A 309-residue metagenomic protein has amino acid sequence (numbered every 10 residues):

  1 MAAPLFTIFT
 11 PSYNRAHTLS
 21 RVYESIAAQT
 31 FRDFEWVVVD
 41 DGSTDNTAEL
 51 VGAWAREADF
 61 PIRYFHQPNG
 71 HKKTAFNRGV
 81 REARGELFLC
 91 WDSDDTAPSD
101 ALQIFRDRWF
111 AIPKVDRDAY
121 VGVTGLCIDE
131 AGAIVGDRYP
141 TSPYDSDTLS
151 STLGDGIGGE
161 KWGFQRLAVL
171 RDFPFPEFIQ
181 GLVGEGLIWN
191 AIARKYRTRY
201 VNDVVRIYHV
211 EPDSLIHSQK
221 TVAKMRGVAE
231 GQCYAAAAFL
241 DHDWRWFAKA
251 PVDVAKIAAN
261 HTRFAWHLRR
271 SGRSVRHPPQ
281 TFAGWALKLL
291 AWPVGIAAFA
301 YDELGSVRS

Functional and structural regions predicted by a protein language model:
N14-A28: Short, well-formed alpha-helical segments that are part of the catalytic scaffolds of diverse glycosyltransferases
S25, D40-E49, D92: A conserved acidic beta->alpha catalytic loop
D33-G42, R63-P68: Short beta-strand/loop segment that forms part of the nucleotide-sugar
Q67-A83: Glycine-rich, basic loop-to-helix element that forms the pyrophosphate-binding segment of sugar-nucleotide handling
F88: Short aromatic/hydrophobic "clamp" motif used to bind/position activated sugar donors
D100-D137: Conserved donor NDP-sugar-binding/catalytic core segment of glycosyltransferases
D129, A133-Q219: Conserved nucleotide-sugar donor-binding catalytic segment
V205-P212, S218-W246, S271-S274: Catalytic core of nucleotide-sugar-dependent glycosyltransferases
